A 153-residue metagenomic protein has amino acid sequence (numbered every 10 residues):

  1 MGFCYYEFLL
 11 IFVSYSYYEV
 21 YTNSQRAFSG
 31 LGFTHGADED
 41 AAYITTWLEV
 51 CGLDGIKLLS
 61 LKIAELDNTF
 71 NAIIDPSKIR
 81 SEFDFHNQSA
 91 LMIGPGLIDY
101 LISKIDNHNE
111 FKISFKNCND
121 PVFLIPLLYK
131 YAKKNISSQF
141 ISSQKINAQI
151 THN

Functional and structural regions predicted by a protein language model:
F8-N87, L91: Long alpha-helical, hydrophobic tracts
I56-N153: A glycine-rich, acidic short-motif signal
